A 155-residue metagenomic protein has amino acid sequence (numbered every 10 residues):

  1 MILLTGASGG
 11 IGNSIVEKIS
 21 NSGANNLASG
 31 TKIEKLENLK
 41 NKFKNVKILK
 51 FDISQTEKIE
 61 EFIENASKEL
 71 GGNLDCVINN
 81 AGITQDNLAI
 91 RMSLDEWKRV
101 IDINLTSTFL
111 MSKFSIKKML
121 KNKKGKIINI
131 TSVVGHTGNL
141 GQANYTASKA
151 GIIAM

Functional and structural regions predicted by a protein language model:
S8-G9: Conserved glycine-rich cofactor-binding loop
S22-E37: Conserved glycine-rich Rossmann-like NAD(P)H-binding loop of the short-chain dehydrogenase/reductase
F51-F62, L94: The beta1-alpha1 cofactor-binding region of Rossmann-like NAD(H)/NADP(H)-dependent oxidoreductases
L88-A89, E96-I101: Substrate-binding pocket helix/loop in short-chain dehydrogenase/reductase
I90, T137-A143: Active-site loop immediately N-terminal to the catalytic Tyr-X3-Lys motif of short-chain dehydrogenase/reductase
S112, S148: Active-site helix of classical SDR
S132: Residue(s) in the substrate-gating loop at a strand-loop-helix junction that position the organic substrate next
